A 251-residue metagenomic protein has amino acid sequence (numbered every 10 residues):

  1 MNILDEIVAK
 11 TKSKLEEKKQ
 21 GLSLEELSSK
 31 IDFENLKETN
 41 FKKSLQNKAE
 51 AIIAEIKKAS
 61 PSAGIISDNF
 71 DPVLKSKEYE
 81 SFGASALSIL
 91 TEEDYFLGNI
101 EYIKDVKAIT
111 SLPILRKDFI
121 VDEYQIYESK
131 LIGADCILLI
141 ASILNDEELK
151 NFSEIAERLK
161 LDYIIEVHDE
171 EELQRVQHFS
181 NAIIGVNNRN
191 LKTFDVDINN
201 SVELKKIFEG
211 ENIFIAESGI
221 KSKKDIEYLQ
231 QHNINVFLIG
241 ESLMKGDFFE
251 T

Functional and structural regions predicted by a protein language model:
N2-N69: An N-cap/entry alpha-helix motif that binds or orients negatively charged groups
I7, A54, Y79, L87 (+5 more regions): Conserved, mostly hydrophobic/aromatic
L36-E50, F96-F119, A141, K150-E166 (+1 more regions): Alpha-helix-loop-beta-strand connector modules within alpha/beta enzyme cores
A51-E55, A86, P113-L115, D135-L138 (+4 more regions): Structural preference for beta-strand elements that scaffold enzyme active sites
I56-D71, L112-V121, I164-E166, I215-I220: Active-site mouth loops of central-metabolism enzymes
K58-F70, K75-L97, R175-K205: Glycine/Thr-rich beta-alpha phosphate-binding loop at enzyme active sites
V121-G133, D169-S180, A216-I239: Catalytic cores of alpha/beta
L131-E148, V186-T193, I234-T251: Glycine-rich phosphate-binding active-site loops on the catalytic face of alpha/beta enzymes
